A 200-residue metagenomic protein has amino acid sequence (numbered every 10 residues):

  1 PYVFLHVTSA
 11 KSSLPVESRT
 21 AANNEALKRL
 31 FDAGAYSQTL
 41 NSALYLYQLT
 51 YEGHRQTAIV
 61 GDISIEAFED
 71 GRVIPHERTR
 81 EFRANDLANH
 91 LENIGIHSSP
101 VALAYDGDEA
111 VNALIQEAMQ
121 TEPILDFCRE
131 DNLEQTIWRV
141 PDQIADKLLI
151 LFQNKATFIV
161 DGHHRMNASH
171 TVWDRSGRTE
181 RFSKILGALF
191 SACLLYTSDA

Functional and structural regions predicted by a protein language model:
P1-A113: N-terminal extension/subdomain marker
L14, A110-V111, M166-N167, L194-L195: Flexible loop/turn segments at secondary-structure boundaries
S64, Y105-G107, D161, H170 (+1 more regions): Short, structured patches in soluble enzyme cores that scaffold and shape functional sites
R72-T79, T136-R139, K155-T157: Flexible, glycine/proline-enriched loop segments at strand-loop-helix junctions that form or flank small-ligand binding
D86-L103, D108-L151: Phosphate/anion-contacting hairpin/loop surfaces
W138-K184: Active-site beta-strand/loop microenvironment that shapes enzyme catalytic pockets
T179-L195: ADP-ribosyltransferase catalytic core
Y196-A200: Conserved small/polar residues in nucleotide/adenosyl-binding loops
